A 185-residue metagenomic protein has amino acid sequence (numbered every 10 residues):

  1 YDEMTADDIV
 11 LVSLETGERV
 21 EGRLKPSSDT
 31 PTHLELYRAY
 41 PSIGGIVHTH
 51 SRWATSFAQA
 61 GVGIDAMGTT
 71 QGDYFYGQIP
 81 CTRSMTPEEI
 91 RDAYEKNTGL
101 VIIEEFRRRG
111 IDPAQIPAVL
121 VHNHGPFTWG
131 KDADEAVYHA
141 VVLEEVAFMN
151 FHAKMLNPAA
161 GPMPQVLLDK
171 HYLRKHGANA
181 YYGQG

Functional and structural regions predicted by a protein language model:
Y1-G185: Glycine-rich flexible loops
